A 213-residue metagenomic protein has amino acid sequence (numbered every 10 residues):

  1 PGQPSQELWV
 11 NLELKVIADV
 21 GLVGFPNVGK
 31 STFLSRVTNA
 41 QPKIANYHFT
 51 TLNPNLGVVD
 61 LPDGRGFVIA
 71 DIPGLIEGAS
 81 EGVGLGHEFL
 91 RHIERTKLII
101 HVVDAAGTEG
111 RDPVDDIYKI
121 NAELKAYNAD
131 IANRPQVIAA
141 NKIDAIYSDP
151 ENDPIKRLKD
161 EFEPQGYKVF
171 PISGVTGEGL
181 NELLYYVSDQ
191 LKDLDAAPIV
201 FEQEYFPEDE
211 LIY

Functional and structural regions predicted by a protein language model:
P1-V83, H87-I99, V103, L184-S188 (+1 more regions): Conserved G1/Walker A P-loop phosphate-binding module
E7-N11, K15-G24, V28, L34 (+2 more regions): C-terminal-of-GTPase-core extension/linker across diverse P-loop GTPases
